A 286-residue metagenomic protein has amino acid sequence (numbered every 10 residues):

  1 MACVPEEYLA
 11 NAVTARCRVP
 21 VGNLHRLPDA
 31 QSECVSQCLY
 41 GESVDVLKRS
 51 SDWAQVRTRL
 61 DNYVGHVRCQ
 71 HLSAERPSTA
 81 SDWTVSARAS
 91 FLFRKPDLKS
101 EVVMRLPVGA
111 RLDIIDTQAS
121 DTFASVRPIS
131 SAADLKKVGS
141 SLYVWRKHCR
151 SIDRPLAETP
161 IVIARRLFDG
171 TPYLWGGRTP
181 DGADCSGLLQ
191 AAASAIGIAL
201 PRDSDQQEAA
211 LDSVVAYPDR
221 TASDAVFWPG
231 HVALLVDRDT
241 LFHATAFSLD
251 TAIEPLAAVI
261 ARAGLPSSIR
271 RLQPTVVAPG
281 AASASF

Functional and structural regions predicted by a protein language model:
M1-V13, D29, S36, E42-S43 (+3 more regions): Boundary regions of SH3-family modules and the immediately adjacent low-complexity/disordered segments in eukaryotic
C17, V46, I114, F227-W228 (+1 more regions): A generic structural signal for residues embedded in beta-strands
V19-D29, S86-D97, D203-S213: Short, structured beta-strand/loop micro-motifs enriched in basic residues and often containing a Trp
Q37, R105, A216-D219: Residue-level "contact hotspot" at macromolecular interaction interfaces
G41, V103-L112, A222-D224: Loop/turn positions that initiate beta-strands
R165, G177-I196, P201: Active-site nucleophilic cysteine motif
I198-A257: ...with weaker cross-activation on analogous glycine-rich loops/strands in unrelated enzymes
R262-F286: Low-complexity, Gly/Ser/Thr/Pro-rich intrinsically disordered linker/tail segments
